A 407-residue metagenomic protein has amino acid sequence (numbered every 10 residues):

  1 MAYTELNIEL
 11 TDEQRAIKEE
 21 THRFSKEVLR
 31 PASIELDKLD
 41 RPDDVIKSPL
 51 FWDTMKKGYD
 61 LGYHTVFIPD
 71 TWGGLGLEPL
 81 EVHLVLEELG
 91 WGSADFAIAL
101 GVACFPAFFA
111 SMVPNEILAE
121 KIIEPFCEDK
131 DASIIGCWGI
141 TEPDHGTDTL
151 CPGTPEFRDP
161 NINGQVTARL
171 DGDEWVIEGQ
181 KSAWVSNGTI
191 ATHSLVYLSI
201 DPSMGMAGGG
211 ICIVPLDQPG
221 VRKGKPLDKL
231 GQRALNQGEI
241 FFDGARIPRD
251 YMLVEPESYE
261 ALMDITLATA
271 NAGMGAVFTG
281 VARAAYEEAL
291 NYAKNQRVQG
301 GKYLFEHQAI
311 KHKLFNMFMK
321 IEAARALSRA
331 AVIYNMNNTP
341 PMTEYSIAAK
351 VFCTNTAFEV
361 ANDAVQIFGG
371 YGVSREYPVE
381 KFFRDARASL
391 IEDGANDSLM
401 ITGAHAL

Functional and structural regions predicted by a protein language model:
M1-G92, E116-I117, D129, L170-W175 (+2 more regions): Alpha-helical interface subdomain recognition
A94-A99, E116-E124, D131-C137: Short secondary-structure capping/junction motifs at helix and strand boundaries
A97-A119, T149: N-terminal glycine-rich flavin-associated loop
I134-R169: A gly/ser-rich beta-alpha-beta helix-loop segment of oxidoreductase catalytic cores
P155-D159, W184-S186, S203, K229-N236: Short Gly/Pro-enriched turn/cap motifs at secondary-structure boundaries
E178-R222: A short core secondary-structure module
D217-R246: Flexible, small-/acidic-enriched active-site or ligand-binding loops
D243-A261: Long, acidic (Asp/Glu-rich), low-complexity accessory segments flanking structured domains
